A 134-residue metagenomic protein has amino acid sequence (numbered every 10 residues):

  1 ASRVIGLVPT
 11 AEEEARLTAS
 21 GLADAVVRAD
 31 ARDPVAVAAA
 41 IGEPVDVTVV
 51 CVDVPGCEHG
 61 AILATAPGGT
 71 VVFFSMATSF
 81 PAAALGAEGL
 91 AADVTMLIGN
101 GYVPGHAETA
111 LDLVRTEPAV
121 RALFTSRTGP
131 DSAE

Functional and structural regions predicted by a protein language model:
A1-G56: Adenosine-nucleotide cofactor-binding segment
A25-R28, T95-M96, P118-F124: A polyampholytic, Gly/Pro-enriched intrinsically disordered region
A36-V37, E108-A110, A133-E134: Short, solvent-exposed polar/charged micro-motifs at secondary-structure junctions
A40-I41, G69-T70, V120, S126: Short leucine-rich amphipathic alpha-helices used at interfaces
A40-P44, L63-A66, E134: Flexible, charged surface loops at secondary-structure boundaries
V52, G56-T116: Glycine-rich phosphate-binding loop and adjacent beta-alpha segment of Rossmann(oid) nucleotide-cofactor-binding
D112-E134: C-terminal capping/lid region of NAD(P)-dependent oxidoreductase domains
